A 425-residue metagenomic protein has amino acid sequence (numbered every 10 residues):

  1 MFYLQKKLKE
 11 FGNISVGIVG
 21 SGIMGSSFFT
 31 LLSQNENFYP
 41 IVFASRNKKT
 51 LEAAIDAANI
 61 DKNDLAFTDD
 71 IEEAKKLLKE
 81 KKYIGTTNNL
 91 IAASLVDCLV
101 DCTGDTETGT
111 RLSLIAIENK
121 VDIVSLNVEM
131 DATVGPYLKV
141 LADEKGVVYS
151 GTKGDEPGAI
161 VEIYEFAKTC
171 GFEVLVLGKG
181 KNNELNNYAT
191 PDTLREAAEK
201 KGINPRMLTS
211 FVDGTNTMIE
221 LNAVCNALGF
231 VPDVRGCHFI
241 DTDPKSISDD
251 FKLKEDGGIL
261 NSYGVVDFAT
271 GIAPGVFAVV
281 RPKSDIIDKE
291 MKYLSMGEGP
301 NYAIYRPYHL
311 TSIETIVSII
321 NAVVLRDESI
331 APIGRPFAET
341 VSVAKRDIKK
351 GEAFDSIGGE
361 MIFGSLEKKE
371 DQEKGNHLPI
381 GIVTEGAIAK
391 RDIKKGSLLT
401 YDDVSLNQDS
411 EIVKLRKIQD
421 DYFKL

Functional and structural regions predicted by a protein language model:
M1-I115: N-terminal glycine-/serine-/threonine-rich beta1-alpha1-beta2 phosphate-ribose binding loop of Rossmann-like
M1-K7, E196-L425: C-terminal catalytic/substrate-binding lobe primarily of soluble NAD(P)-dependent oxidoreductases
S33-N37, K49, D56-N63, V140-V148 (+5 more regions): Generic secondary-structure signature for well-ordered alpha-helical cores
V42, V100-D101, I123-L126, Y149-T152: Short catalytic-loop micro-motif centered on adjacent basic/acidic residues
R46, G104, N127-D131, G154-D155 (+3 more regions): Short, ordered loop/turn segments at secondary-structure junctions
I55-D56, G135-L138, V161-Y164, K179 (+4 more regions): Short acidic, glycine/serine/threonine-rich loops at helix termini
E107-N119, L126-V147: Rossmann-fold NAD(P)-binding glycine/threonine-rich loop
A142-V212: Rossmann-like NAD(P)H-binding beta-loop-alpha module
